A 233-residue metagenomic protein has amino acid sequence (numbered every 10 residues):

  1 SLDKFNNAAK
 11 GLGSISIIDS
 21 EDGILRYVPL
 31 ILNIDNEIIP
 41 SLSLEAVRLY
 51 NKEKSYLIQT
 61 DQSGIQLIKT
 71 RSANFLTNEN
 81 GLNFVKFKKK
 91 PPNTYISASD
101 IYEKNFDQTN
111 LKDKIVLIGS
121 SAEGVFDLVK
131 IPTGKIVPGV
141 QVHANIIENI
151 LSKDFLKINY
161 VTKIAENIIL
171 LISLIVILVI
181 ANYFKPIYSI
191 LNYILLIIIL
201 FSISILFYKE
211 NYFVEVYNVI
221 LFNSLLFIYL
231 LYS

Functional and structural regions predicted by a protein language model:
S1-I175: Flexible inter-domain connectors and hinge/loop segments
N149-S233: Transmembrane alpha-helices and their extracellular/periplasmic helix-loop junctions in integral membrane proteins
